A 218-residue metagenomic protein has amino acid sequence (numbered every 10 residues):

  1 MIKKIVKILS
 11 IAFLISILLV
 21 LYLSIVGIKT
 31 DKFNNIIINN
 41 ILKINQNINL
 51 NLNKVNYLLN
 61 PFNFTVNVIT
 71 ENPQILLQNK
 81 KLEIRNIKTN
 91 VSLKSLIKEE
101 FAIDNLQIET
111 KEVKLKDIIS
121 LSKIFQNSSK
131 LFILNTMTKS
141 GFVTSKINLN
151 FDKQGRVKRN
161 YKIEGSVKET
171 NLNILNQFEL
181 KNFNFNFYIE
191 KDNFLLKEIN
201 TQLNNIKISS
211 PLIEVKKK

Functional and structural regions predicted by a protein language model:
M1-K3: N-terminal Lys/Arg-rich, disordered targeting/topogenic segments
I5-V6, V68-T70, G165-V167: Conserved short hydrophobic patches within well-ordered secondary structure
K7-Y22: Hydrophobic membrane-insertion alpha-helices, especially the h-region of bacterial N-terminal signal peptides
L19-I118, I133-R156, F194, I206-S210: Terminal hydrophobic membrane-targeting helix
I119-Q126: Juxtamembrane "helix-exit" motif on the non-cytosolic side of transmembrane helices
L131-E214: Solvent-exposed beta-strand/coil patches in large extracellular/periplasmic or lumenal scaffold regions
